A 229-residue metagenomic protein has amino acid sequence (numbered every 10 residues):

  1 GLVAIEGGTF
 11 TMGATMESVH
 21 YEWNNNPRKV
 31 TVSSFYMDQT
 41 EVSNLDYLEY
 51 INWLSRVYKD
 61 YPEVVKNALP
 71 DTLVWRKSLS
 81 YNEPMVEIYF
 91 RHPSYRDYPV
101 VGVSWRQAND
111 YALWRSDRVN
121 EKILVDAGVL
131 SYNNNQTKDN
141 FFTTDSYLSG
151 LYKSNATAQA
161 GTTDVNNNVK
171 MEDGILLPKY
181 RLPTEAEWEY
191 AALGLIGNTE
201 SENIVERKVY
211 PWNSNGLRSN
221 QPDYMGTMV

Functional and structural regions predicted by a protein language model:
G1-V86, R96-N120: A short glycine-rich, aromatic-capped structural motif
A4-I5, T11, M16, V86-P99 (+1 more regions): Functional-site microenvironments in short loops/helix caps that host divalent-cation chemistry
